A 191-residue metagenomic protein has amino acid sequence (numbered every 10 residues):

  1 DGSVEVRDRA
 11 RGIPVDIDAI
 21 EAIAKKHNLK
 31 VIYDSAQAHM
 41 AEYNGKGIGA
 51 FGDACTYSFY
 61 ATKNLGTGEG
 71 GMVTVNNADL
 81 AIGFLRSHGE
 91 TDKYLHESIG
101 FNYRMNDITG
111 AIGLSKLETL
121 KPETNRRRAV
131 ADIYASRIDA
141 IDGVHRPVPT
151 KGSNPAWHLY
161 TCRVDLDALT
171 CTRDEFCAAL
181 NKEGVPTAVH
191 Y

Functional and structural regions predicted by a protein language model:
D1-T67, M72-T74, D79: Active-site phosphate-binding strand-loop segment of PLP-dependent enzymes
V6-D8, I13-I20, K26, E42 (+1 more regions): PLP-dependent aminotransferase class I/II
